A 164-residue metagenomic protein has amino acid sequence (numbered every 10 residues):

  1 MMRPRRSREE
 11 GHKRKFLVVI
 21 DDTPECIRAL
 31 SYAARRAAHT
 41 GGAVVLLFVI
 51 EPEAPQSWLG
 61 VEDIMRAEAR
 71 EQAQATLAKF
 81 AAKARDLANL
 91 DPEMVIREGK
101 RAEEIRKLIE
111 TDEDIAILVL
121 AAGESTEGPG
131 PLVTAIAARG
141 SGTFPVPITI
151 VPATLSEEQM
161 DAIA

Functional and structural regions predicted by a protein language model:
M1-R6, R85-L118, E158-A164: Structural beta-alpha unit
R8-G60, T143: Small/aliphatic-rich secondary-structure junction motif
R14, D114-I117, P145: Conserved acidic residues
A29, Q56-L59, R106-K107, P129-P131 (+1 more regions): Short, well-ordered secondary-structure micro-motifs
V45-L47, E93-R97, T149-V151: General small-molecule cofactor/ligand-binding pocket signal
F48-A75, E158-A164: Acidic, proline/glycine-rich short linear motifs
V119-G142, E157-M160: Glycine-rich, Arg-bearing micro-motifs that act as flexible, cationic patches
G130, V146, V151-T154, M160-A164: Protein-protein interaction modules outside structured cores
